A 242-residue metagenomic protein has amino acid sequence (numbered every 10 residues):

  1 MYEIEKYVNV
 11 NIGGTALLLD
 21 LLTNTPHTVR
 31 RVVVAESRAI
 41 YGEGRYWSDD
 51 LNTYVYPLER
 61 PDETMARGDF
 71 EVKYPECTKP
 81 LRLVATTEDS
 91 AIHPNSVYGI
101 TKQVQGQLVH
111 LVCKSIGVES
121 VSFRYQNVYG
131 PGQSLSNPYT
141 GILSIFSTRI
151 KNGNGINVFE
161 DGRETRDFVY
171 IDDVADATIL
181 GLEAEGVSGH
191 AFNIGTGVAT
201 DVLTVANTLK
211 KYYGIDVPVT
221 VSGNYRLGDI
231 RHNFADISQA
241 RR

Functional and structural regions predicted by a protein language model:
M1-Q126: N-terminal Rossmann-like NAD(P)+-binding domain of SDR-like oxidoreductases, especially those catalyzing
Y2, V10-G13, D89, S96 (+5 more regions): Residue-level signal for the nucleotide or nucleotide-sugar donor/cofactor binding architecture
K6, S48-T53, Y139-G141, A175 (+1 more regions): Glycine-rich, phosphate-binding/catalytic loops in enzymes
T15-A16, Q103-H110, L143-S147, D176 (+1 more regions): Conserved active-site helix of classical SDR/Rossmann-fold NAD(P)-dependent CH-OH oxidoreductases
A16, G44, T101, G132-S134 (+3 more regions): Gly/Ser/Thr-rich beta-alpha loop segments that engage phosphate groups in nucleotides
E43-S48, Q133-N137, V205-N207, R231-N233: Short aromatic-enriched loop/helix-cap "lid" or pocket-rim segments at secondary-structure transitions that line
Y74-S96, V118-S134, I145-V169, N193: A conserved pocket-lining segment of Rossmann-fold NAD(P)-dependent short-chain dehydrogenase/reductase
I150-R242: C-terminal substrate-binding subdomain of Rossmann-fold SDR/epimerase-dehydratase oxidoreductases
